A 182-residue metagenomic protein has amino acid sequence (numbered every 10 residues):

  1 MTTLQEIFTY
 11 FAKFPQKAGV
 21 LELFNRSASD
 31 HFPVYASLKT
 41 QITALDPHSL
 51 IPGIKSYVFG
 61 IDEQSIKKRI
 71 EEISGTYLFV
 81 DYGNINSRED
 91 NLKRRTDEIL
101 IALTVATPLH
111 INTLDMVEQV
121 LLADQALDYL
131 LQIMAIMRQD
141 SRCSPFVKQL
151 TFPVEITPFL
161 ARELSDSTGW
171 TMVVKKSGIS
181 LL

Functional and structural regions predicted by a protein language model:
M1-N91: Small/polar-rich, solvent-exposed N-terminal microdomains that initiate assembly or binding
I70, R88-T96, A161-S167: Short, solvent-exposed beta-strand/turn "edge" segments of beta-rich domains on protein surfaces
R88, D115-E118, F159: Residue-level detector of alpha-helix boundaries and kinks
D90, T113, L182: Short acidic, gly/pro-rich beta-turn/loop elements at beta-sheet edges and active-site/ligand-binding grooves
K93-E98, A106-I136: Extracellular/virion structural assembly segments
R95-H110, S165-S180: Oligomerization/assembly interface segments of phage tail-like spikes and tubes
V120-S177: Acidic-leaning, charged glycine-interspersed low-complexity segments
